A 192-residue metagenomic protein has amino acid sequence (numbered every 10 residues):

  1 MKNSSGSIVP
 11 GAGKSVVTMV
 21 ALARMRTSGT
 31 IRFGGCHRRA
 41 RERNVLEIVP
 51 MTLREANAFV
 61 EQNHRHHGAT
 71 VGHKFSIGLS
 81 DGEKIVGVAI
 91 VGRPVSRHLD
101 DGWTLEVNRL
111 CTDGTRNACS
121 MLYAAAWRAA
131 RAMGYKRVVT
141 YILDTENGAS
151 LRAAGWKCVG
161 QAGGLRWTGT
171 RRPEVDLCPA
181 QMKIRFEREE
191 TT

Functional and structural regions predicted by a protein language model:
M1-S7, E189-T192: Short intrinsically disordered terminal tails
K2, I8-R41: Charged, low-complexity intrinsically disordered segments and flexible loops
S15-T18, I184-T192: Charged phosphate-binding loop/patch that engages nucleotide di/tri-phosphates or the phosphate backbone of nucleic
S28-T70: Short amphipathic alpha-helix that is part of the acyltransferase structural core
E47-P50, V71-K74, S80-D81, G92-A180: Acyl-donor binding region in acyl/amide transferases
L79-G82, R188-E190: Active-site beta-strand termini and strand-to-loop segments that position acidic
G87-V88: Short glycine-/small-residue motifs
